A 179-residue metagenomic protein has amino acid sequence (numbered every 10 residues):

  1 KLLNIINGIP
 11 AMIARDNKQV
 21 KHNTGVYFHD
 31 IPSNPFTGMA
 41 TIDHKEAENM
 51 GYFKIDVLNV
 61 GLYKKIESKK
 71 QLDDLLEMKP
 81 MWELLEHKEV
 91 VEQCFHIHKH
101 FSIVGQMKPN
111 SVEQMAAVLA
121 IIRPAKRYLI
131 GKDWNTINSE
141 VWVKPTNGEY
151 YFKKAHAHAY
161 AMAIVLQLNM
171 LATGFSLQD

Functional and structural regions predicted by a protein language model:
K1-D179: Noncatalytic, beta-rich nucleic-acid-contacting surfaces in large DNA/RNA-processing enzymes
